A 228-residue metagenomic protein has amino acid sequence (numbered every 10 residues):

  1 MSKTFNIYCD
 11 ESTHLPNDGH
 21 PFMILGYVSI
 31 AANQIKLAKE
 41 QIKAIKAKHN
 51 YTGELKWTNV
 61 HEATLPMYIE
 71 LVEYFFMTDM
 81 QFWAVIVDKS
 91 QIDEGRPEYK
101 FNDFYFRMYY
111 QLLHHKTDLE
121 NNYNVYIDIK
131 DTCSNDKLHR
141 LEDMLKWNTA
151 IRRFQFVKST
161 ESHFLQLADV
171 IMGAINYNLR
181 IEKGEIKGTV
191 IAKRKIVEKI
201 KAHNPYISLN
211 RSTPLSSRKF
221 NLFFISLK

Functional and structural regions predicted by a protein language model:
M1-K228: Phosphate-ester processing/binding pockets and catalytic centers
